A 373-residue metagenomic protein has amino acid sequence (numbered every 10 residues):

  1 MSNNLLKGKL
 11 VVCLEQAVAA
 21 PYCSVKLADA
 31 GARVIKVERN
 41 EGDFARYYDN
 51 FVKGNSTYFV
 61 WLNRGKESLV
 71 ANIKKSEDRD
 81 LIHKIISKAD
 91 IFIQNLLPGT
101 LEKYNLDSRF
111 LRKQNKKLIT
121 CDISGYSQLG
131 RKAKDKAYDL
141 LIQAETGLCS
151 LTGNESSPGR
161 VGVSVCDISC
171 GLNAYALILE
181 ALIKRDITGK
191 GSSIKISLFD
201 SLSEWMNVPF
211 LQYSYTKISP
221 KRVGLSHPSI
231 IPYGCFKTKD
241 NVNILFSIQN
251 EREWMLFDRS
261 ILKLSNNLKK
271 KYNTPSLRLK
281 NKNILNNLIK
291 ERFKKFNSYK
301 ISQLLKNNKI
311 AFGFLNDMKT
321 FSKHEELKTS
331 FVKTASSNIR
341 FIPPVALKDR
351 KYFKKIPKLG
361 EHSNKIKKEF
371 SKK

Functional and structural regions predicted by a protein language model:
M1-I187, K358, H362-K373: N-terminal helix-loop segment corresponding to the beta1-alpha1 unit of nucleotide/adenylate-binding folds
S2, V332-K373: Flexible, small-/acidic-enriched active-site or ligand-binding loops
E41, S127, L198-S203, D240-V242 (+2 more regions): Glycine-rich beta-alpha junction loops
F59, V223-P228, G234-C235, S336-R340 (+1 more regions): Short Gly/Pro-enriched turn/cap motifs at secondary-structure boundaries
Q128, S156-V165, D186-L202, K221-P228: Conserved Rossmann-fold dehydrogenase catalytic segment
G171-G191, E204, V208-T216, D258-S265: Oxidoreductase and adenylate-handling cofactor-binding alpha/beta cores
P232-N308, F312: Aromatic-enriched alpha-helical interface/lid elements that frame and gate functional surfaces
K306-K351: A glycine-rich dinucleotide-binding beta-alpha-beta segment and adjacent secondary-structure elements that constitute
